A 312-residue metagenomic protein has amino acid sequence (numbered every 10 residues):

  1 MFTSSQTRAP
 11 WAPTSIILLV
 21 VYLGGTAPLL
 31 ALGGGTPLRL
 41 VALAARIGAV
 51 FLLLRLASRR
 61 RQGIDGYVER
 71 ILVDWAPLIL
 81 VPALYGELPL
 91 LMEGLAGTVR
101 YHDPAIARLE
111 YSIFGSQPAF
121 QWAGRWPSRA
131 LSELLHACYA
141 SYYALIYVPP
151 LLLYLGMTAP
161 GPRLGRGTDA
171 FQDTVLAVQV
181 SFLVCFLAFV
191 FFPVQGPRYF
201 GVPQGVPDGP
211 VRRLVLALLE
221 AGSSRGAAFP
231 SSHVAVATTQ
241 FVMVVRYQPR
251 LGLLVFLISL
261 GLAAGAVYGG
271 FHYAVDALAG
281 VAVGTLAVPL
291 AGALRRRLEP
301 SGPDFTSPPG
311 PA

Functional and structural regions predicted by a protein language model:
F2-G48, I64-Y147, P309: N-terminal transmembrane-helix/juxtamembrane module of multi-pass inner/ER membrane proteins
V20-L30, A83-E87, F182-F189, S259-Y268: Aromatic-anchored segments of alpha-helical transmembrane domains
V73-P77, Y147-F191: Interfacial segments of alpha-helical transmembrane regions
E87-P104, R108, S181-V206: Transmembrane alpha-helix/helix-exit interface in multi-pass inner-membrane proteins
L131-L145, S224-V245, A274, L278: Membrane-interface loop-to-helix entry segments
V148-L155, V234-G252, A282-A293: Membrane-interfacial alpha-helical segments at the cytosolic side of multi-pass membrane proteins
L187-Y247: Membrane-interfacial catalytic/cofactor-binding modules of polytopic membrane enzymes
G196-F200, A228, G261-A287: Interfacial helix-loop-helix junctions of multi-pass membrane proteins
